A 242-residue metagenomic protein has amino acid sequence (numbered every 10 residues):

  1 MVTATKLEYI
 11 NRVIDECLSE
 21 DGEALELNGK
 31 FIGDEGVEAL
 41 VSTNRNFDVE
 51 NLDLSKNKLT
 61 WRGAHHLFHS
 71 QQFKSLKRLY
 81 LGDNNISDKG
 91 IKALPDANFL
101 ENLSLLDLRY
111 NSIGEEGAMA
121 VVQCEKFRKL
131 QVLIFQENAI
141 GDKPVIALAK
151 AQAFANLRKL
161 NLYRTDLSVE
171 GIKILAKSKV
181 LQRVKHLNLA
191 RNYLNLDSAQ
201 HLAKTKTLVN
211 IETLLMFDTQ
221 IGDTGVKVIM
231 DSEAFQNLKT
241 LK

Functional and structural regions predicted by a protein language model:
M1-V2, N102, N210, D223: Intrinsically disordered, low-complexity polar segments enriched in Ser/Thr/Pro and acidic
V2-H69, L76-R78, G82-D88: LRR N-terminal entry segment and analogous cap-like coil->beta motifs
T3-E8, F31-E38, K58-H65, N85-K92 (+5 more regions): Short, solvent-exposed loop/turn at the beta-strand->alpha-helix junction within individual leucine-rich repeat
N11-E20, A39-F47, H66-K74, A93-E101 (+5 more regions): Leucine-rich repeat
L25-L27, E50-L54, L76-L81, L103-L108 (+5 more regions): Conserved hydrophobic beta-strand positions in leucine-rich repeat
N57-I140: A generic tandem-repeat structural signature
S104-K179, R183-K185: Solenoidal tandem-repeat scaffolds enriched in leucines and small polar residues
V209-K242: Leucine-rich solenoid repeat scaffolds
